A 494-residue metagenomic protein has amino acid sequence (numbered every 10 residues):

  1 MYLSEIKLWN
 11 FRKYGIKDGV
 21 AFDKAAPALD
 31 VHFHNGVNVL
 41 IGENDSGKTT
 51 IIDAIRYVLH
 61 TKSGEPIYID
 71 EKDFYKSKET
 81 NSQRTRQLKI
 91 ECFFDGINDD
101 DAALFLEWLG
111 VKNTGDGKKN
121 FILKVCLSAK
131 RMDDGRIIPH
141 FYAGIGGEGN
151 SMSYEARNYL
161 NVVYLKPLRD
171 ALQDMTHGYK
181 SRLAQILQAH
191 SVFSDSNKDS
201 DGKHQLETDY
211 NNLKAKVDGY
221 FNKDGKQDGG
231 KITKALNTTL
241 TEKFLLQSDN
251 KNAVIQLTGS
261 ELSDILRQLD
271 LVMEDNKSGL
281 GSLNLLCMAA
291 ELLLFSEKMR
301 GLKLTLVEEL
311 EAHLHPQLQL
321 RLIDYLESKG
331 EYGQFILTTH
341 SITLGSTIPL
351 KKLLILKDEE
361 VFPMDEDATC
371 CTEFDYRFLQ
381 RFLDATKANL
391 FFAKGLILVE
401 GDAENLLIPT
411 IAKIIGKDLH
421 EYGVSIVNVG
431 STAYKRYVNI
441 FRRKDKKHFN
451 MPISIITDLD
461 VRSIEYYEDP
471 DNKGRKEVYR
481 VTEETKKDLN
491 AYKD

Functional and structural regions predicted by a protein language model:
M1-H60, D264-A388, L396, N405-L406: Switch/communication elements of ASCE P-loop NTPase nucleotide-binding domains
Y2, D174-G178, I186-L304, S328: Extended helical coiled-coil dimerization/tether regions that scaffold and oligomerize large DNA-maintenance assemblies
K13, F94-D100, R131-D134, R169-L172 (+7 more regions): Conserved nucleotide-binding/hydrolysis micro-motifs of P-loop NTPases
H32-F33, E43, T80-R86, D116-N120 (+7 more regions): Conserved catalytic network of the ASCE P-loop NTPase/AAA+ motor domain
I52-D116: Conserved P-loop NTP-binding catalytic core
T85-I90, F121-V125, N158-V162, G301-L302 (+4 more regions): Short glycine-/polar-rich loops that comprise or flank the Walker A/P-loop and associated switch/sensor motifs
K89-E91, I97-T208: Electropositive, glycine-dotted interaction segments that contact anionic polymers or phosphate-rich ligands
L354-D494: Acidic, divalent-metal-binding catalytic cores of TOPRIM and closely related two-metal-ion phosphodiester/pyrophosphate
